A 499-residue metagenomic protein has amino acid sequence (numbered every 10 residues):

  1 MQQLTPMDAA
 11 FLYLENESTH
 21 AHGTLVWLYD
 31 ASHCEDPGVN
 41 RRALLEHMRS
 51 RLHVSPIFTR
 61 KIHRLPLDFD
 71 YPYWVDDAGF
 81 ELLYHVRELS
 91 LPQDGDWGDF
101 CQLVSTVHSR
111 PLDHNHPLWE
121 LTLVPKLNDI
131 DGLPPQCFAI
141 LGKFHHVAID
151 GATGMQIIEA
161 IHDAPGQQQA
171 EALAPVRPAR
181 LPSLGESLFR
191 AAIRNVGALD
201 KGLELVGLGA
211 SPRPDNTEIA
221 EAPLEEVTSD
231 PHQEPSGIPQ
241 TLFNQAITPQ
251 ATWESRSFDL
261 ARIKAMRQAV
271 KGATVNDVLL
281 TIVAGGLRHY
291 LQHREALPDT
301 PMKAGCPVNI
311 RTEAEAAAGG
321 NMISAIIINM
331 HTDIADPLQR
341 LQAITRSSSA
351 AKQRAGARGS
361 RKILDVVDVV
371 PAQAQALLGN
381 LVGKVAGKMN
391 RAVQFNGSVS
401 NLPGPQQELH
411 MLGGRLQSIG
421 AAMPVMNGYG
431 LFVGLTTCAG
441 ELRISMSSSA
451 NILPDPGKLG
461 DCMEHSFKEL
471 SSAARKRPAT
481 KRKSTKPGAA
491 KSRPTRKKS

Functional and structural regions predicted by a protein language model:
M1-D8, V26-V39, L45-Y429, V433-E464 (+1 more regions): Soluble acyl-CoA-dependent acyltransferase catalytic core bearing the H(X)4D motif
P6-S18: Acidic, low-complexity proline/glycine-rich segments
S18-G23, R42: TRNA-binding/sensing appendages of the translation machinery
